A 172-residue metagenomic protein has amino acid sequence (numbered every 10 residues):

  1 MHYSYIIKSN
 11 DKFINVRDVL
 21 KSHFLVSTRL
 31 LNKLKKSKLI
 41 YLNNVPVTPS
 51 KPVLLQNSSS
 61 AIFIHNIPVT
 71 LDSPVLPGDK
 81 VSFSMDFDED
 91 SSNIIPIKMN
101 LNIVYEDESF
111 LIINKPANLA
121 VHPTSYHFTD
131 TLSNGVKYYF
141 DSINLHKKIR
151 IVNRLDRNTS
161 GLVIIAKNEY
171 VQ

Functional and structural regions predicted by a protein language model:
M1-Q172: RNA pseudouridine synthases
